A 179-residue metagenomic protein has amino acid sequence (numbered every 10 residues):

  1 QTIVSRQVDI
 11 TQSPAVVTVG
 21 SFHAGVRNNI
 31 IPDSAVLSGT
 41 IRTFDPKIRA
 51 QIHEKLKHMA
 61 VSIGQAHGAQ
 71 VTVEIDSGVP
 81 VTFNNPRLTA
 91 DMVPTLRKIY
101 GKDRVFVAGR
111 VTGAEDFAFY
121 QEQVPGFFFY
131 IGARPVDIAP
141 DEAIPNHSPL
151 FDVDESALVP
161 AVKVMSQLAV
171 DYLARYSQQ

Functional and structural regions predicted by a protein language model:
Q1-Q179: Metal-dependent amide/peptide-bond hydrolase catalytic core, centered on the "pita-bread" metallohydrolase fold
